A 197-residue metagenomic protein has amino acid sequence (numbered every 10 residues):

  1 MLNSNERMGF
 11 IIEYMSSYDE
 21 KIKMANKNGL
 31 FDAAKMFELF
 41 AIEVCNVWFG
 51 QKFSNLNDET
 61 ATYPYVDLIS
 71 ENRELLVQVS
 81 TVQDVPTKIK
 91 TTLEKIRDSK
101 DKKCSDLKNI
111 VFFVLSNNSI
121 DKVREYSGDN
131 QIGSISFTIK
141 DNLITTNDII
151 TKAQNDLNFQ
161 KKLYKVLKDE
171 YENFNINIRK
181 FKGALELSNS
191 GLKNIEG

Functional and structural regions predicted by a protein language model:
M1-I12, V82-G197: Acidic metal-coordinating catalytic centers involved in nucleic-acid phosphodiester chemistry
M1-L56: Acidic-basic catalytic patches of nuclease active cores, encompassing PD-(D/E)XK and other metal-cofactor nuclease
A33-R97: Catalytic centers of nucleases
